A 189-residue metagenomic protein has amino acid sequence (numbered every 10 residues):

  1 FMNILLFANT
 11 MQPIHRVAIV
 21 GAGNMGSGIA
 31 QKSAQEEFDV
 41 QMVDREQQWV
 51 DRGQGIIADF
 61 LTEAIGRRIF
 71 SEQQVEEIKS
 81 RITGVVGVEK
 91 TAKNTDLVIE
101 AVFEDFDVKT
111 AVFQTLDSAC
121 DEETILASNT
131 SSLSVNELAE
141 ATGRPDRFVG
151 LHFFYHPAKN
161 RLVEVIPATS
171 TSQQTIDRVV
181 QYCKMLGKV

Functional and structural regions predicted by a protein language model:
I4-E63, R67, A119: NAD(P)+-binding Rossmann beta1-loop-alpha1 motif at the extreme N-terminus of oxidoreductases
V17, Q31-E37, E76-L97, R178-G187: Amphipathic alpha-helical segments at domain termini/boundaries
S33-Q35, G55-A58, A111-T115, A139-R144 (+1 more regions): Short, glycine/charged-enriched secondary-structure capping and boundary segments
R45-R52, E63-L126, S132-N136: Rossmann-like NAD(P)-binding element
Q48-D59, V108, Q174-M185: A non-catalytic, amphipathic alpha-helix used as a structural packing/dimerization or gating element in enzyme scaffolds
I125-V189: Rossmann-fold dinucleotide-binding core
